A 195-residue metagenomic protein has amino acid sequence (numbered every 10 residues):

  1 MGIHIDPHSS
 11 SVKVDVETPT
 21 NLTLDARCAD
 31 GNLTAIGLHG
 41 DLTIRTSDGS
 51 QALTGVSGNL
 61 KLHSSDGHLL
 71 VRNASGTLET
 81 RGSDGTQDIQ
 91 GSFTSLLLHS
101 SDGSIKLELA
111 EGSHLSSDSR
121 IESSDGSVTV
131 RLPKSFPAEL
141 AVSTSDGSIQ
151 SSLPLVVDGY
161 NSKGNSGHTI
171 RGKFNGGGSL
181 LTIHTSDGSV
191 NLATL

Functional and structural regions predicted by a protein language model:
M1-L195: Intrinsically disordered, low-complexity terminal regions
